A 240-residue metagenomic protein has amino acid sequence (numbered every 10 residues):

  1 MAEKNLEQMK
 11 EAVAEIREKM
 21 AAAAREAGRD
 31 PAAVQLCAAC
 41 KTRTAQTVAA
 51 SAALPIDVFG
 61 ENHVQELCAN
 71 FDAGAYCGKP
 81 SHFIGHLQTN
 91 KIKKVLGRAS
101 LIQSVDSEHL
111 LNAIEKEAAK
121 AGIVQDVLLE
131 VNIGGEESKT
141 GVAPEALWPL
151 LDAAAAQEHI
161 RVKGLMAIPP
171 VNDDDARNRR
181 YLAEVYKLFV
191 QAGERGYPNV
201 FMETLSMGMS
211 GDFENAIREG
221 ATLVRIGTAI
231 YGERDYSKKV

Functional and structural regions predicted by a protein language model:
M1-K187, Q191-G211, E219, Y231-E233: Conserved alpha/beta-domain cores
G141, K239-V240: Gly/Pro-rich active-site loop or hairpin
A221-K239: Gly/Pro- and small hydrophobic-enriched strand-loop and loop-to-helix capping segments that sit at the rims
